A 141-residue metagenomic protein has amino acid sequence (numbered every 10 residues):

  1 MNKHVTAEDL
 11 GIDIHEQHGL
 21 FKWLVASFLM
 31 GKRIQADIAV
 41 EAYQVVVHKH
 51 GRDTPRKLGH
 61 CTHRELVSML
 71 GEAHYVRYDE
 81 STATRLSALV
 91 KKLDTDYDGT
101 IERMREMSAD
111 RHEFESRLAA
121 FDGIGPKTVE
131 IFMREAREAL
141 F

Functional and structural regions predicted by a protein language model:
M1-H4, D9-G11, H15: Non-catalytic, usually N-terminal nucleic-acid engagement modules in DNA/RNA processing proteins
G11-K22, R33-I34, V76-S81: Structural motif
H18-R52: Extended cationic-aromatic binding surfaces that line active-site or macromolecule-binding grooves and engage
W23-F28, A42-V45, E65, M69 (+2 more regions): A general alpha-helix detector
S27-L29, R105, D110-F141: Catalytic DNA-binding helix-loop module of base-excision-repair DNA glycosylases/AP lyases
G31-E41, L93-G99, E138-F141: Short helix-capping/linker segments at secondary-structure and domain boundaries
A39-Q44, V67, E80-V90, P126-R134: Short, well-structured alpha-helical segments
G51-D122: Alpha-helical ds-nucleic-acid-binding substructure associated with the helix-hairpin-helix region of base-excision DNA
